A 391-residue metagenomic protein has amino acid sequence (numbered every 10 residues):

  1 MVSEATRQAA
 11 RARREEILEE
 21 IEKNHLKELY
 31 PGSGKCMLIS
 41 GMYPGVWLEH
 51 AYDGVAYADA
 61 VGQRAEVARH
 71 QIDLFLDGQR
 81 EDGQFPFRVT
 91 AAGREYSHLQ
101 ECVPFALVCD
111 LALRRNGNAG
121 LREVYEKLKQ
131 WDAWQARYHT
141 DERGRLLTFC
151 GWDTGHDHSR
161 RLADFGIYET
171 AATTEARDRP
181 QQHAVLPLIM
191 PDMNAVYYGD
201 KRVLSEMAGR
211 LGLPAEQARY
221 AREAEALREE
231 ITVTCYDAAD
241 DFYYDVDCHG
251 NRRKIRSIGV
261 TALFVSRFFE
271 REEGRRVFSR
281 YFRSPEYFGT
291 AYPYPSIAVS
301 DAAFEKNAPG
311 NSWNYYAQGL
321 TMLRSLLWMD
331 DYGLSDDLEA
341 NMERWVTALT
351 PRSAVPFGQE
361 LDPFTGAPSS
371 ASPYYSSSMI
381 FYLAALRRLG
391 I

Functional and structural regions predicted by a protein language model:
V2-G45, R69-E95, G144-L188, E229-Y316 (+1 more regions): Extended glycan-interaction surfaces of carbohydrate-active proteins
A5-E20, R64-D77, G117-A136, D200 (+4 more regions): Extended, well-ordered alpha-helical scaffold segments
P44-A51, V55-A68, I72, D77-G166 (+5 more regions): Aromatic-rich carbohydrate-recognition surfaces in CAZymes
V55, Y198, S205, T261 (+1 more regions): Conserved small-residue packing positions in alpha-helical repeats and bundles
V185-G199, E216-R219, E223, I255 (+1 more regions): Short, contiguous, pocket-lining structural segments that sit at or immediately flank catalytic/ligand-binding sites
A221, V299-L334: Amphipathic, soluble alpha/beta structural segments
